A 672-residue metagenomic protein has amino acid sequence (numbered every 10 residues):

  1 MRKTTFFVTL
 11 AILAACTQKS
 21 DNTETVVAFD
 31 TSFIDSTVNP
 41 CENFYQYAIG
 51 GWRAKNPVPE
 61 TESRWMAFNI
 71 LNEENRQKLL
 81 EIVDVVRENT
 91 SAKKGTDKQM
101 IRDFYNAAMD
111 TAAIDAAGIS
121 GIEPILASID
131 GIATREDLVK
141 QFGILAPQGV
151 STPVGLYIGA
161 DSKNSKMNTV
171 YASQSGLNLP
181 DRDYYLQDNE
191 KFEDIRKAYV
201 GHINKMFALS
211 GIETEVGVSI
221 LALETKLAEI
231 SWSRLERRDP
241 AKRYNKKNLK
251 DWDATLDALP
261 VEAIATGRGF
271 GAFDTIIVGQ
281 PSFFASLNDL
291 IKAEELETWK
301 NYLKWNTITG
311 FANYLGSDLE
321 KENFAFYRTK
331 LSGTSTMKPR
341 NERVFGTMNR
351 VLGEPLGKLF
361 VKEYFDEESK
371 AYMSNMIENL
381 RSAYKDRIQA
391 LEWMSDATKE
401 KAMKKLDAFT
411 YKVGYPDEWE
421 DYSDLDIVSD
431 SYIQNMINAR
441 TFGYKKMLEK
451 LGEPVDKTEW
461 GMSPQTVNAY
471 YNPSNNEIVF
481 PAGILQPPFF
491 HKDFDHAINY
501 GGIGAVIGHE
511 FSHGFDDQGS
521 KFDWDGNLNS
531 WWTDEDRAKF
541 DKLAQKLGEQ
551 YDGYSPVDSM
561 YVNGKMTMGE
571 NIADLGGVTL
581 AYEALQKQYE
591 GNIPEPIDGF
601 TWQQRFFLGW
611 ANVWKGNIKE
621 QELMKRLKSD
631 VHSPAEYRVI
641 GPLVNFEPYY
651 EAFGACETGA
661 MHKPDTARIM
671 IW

Functional and structural regions predicted by a protein language model:
M1-T4: Positively charged n-region of N-terminal signal peptides that target proteins for export
L13-T17: C-terminal motif of bacterial Sec signal peptides marking the signal peptidase cleavage site
S20-S32: Short, Gly/Pro- and small/polar-rich lid/capping loops
I34-P40, G564: A charge-rich, low-complexity, intrinsically flexible signal that marks solvent-exposed coils, linkers, repeats
N39-E42, Y47-A113: Active-site-surrounding "flap" and adjacent substrate/cofactor-binding loops of secreted or lumenal enzymes, prototyped
V85-N375, N379: Noncatalytic, helix-rich "gating/capping" subdomain that lines the substrate-entry/channel surface of large enzyme
T255, I277, P281, K338 (+3 more regions): Intrinsically disordered, low-complexity linker/terminal regions across diverse proteins
